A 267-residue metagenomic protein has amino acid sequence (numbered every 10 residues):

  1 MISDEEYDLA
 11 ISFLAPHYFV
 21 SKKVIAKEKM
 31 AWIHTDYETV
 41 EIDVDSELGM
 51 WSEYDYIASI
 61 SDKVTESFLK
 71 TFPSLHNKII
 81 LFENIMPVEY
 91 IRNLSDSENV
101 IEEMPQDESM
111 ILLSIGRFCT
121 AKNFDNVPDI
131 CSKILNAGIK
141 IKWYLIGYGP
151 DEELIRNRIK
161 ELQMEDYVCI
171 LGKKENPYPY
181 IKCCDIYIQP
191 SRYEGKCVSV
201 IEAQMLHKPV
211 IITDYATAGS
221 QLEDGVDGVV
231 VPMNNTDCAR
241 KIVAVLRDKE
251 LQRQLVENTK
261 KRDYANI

Functional and structural regions predicted by a protein language model:
M30-H34, E38, E53-L94: Donor nucleotide-sugar binding/catalytic pocket of nucleotide-sugar-dependent glycosyltransferases
M110-K133, P150-R156: A conserved mid-protein helix/loop that constitutes part of the nucleotide-sugar donor-binding site
K173, R192: Aromatic "clamp/platform" in nucleotide-sugar-dependent glycosyltransferases that forms part of the donor/acceptor
Y187-I188: A short hydrophobic beta-strand element within the catalytic core of glycosyltransferases that build diverse glycans
E202, Y215-G225, V229-V230: Short acidic/histidine- and often glycine-rich active-site loop of Leloir-type glycosyltransferases that engages
P209-T213: Short hydrophobic beta-strand element within catalytic cores of glycosyltransferases and related nucleotide-activated
D224-G225, V229-N235, A244-K249: Conserved acidic donor-binding segment of nucleotide-sugar-dependent glycosyltransferases
A244, L251-N266: A short, well-ordered alpha-helix in the C-terminal region of glycosyltransferases
